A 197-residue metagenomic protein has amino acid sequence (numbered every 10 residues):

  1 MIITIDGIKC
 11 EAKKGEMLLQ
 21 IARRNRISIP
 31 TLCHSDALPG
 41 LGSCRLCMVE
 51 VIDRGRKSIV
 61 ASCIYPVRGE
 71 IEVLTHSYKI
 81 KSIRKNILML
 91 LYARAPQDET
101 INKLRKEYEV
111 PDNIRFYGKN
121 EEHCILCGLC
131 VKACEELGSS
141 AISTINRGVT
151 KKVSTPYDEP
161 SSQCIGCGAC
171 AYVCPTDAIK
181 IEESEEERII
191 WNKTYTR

Functional and structural regions predicted by a protein language model:
I3, V49, I179: ABC nucleotide-binding domain "signature motif"
I3-D6, L19-N25, T31, L41-G42 (+3 more regions): Residues forming the flavin
I8-K9, P160: A generic secondary-structure micro-motif detector that highlights 1-2 residue hydrophobic/ambivalent hotspots embedded
C10-I59, G69: N-terminal cofactor/phosphate-binding cores enriched in small/glycine residues, especially glycine-rich loops such as
R56-G166, Y172, D177-R197: Fe-S ferredoxin-like electron-transfer domains and their immediately adjacent linker/connector regions across
